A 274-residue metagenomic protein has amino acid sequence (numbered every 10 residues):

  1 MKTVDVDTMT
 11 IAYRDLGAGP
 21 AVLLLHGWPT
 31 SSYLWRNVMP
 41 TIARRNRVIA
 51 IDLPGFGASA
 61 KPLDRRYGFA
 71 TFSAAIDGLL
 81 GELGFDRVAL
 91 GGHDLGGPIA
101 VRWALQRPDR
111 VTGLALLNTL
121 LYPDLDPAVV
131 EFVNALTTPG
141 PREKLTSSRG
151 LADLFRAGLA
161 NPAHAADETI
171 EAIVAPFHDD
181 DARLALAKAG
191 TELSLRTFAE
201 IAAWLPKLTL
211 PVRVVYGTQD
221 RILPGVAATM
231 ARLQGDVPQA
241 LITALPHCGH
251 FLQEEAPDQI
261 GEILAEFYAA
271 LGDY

Functional and structural regions predicted by a protein language model:
D7, L16, I49-G92, L245 (+1 more regions): Active-site loop/oxyanion-hole signature of alpha/beta-hydrolase fold enzymes
M9, R14-A58: Conserved HGGG/HGGXW glycine-rich cap/lid loop of the alpha/beta-hydrolase fold
A18, T218-R221, H247-G249: Acidic beta-to-alpha connecting loop that harbors the catalytic carboxylate
G92, G96, A100: Gly/Ala-rich beta-loop-alpha elbow adjacent to hydrolase catalytic centers
L105, T112-K144: Flexible "cap/lid" loop of the alpha/beta hydrolase fold
G150-H164, A172-F177, A189-L195: Helix-loop "lid/cap" segments that line or gate small-molecule binding pockets
A182-M230, Q234-G235: Conserved serine/cysteine hydrolase catalytic core
V237-Y274: Catalytic active-site module of serine/aspartate enzymes centered on a nucleophile-bearing elbow/loop
